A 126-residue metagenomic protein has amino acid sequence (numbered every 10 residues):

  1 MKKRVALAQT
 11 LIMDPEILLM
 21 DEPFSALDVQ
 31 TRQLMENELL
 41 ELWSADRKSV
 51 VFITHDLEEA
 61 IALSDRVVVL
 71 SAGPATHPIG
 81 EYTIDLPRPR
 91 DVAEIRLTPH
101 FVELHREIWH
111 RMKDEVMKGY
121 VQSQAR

Functional and structural regions predicted by a protein language model:
M1-R4: Conserved ABC ATPase nucleotide-binding domain "signature" region
L7: Hydrophobic anchor residue at the start of the ABC signature
M13: Conserved signature/switch motifs of ABC ATPase nucleotide-binding domains
L18-D21: Catalytic Walker B motif of ABC-type/P-loop ATPase nucleotide-binding domains
R32-D46: Helical segment within the ABC ATPase nucleotide-binding domain
R47-I53: Conserved H-loop
A62-V69: Conserved catalytic segment of ABC-fold P-loop ATPases
A72-L104: Conserved beta-strand-loop-alpha-helix hinge in the C-terminal portion of ABC ATPase nucleotide-binding domains
